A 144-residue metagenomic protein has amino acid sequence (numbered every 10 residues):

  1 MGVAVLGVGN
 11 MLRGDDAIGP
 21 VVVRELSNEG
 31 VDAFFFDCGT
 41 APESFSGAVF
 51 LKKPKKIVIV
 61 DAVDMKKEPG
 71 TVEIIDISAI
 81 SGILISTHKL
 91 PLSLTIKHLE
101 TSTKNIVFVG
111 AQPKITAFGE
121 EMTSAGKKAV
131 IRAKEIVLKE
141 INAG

Functional and structural regions predicted by a protein language model:
M1-K114, E120-G144: N-terminal catalytic or cofactor-binding beta/alpha core of small enzyme domains
